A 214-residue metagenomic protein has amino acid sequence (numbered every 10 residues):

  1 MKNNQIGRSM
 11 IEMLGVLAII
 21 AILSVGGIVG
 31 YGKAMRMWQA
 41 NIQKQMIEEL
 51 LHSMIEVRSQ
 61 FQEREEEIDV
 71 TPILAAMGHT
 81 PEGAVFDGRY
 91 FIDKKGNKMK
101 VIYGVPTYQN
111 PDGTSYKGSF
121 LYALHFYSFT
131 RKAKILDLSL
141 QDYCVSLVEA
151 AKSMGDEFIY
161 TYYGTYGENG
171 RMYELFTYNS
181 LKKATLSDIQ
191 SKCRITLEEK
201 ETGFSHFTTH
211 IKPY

Functional and structural regions predicted by a protein language model:
M1-M35, Q43: N-terminal single-pass transmembrane signal-anchor helix
Q5, Q39, Q43-Q45, Q60-Q62 (+3 more regions): Residue-identity detector for glutamine
R8, Y31, V57, R131-K132 (+1 more regions): Broad hydrophobic/π-residue packing in well-ordered secondary structure
V29-E66: Membrane-proximal N-terminal amphipathic helix
M37, S53-Q60, M77-T80, S146 (+1 more regions): Structured segments of extracytoplasmic/periplasmic soluble domains in secreted or envelope-associated proteins
V57-D87: Short, glycine/small-hydrophobic-rich surface segments
V85-Y214: Intrinsically disordered, low-complexity regions enriched in Pro/Ser/Thr/Gly and acidic residues
